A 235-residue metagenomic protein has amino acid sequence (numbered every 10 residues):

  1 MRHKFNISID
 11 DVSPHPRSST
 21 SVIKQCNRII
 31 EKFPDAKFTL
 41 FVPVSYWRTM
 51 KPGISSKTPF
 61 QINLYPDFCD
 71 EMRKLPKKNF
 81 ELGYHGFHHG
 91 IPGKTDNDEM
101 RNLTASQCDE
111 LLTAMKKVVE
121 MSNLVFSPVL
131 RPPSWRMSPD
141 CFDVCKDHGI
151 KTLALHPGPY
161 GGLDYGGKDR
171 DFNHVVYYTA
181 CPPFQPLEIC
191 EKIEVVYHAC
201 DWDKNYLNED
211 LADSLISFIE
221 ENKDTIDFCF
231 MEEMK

Functional and structural regions predicted by a protein language model:
M1-A36: N-terminal regions that are enriched for targeting/export leaders and immediately downstream pro/stem segments
I9, L130-W135, L155-H156: Short His-Asn-centered micro-motif
V12-P16, W47, C200-K204: Short acidic, S/G/P-rich loop/turn micro-motifs used as interaction or catalytic elements
I23-K32, N63-E81, C181-P186, F218: Short amphipathic alpha-helices and their capping/turn segments at secondary-structure boundaries
K32-F33, T152, D201-K235: C-terminal domain-boundary segment and adjacent tail
K37, F41-P139, V195-A199: Metal-dependent polysaccharide deacetylase catalytic core of the NodB/CE4 family, i.e., the active-site-bearing domain
V144-F184, F228-F230: His/Asp/Glu-enriched short active-site or ligand-binding loop at hydrolase and phosphoryl-transfer sites
D164-L211: A conserved mid-domain beta-alpha-beta active-site/ligand-binding segment of alpha/beta enzyme cores
